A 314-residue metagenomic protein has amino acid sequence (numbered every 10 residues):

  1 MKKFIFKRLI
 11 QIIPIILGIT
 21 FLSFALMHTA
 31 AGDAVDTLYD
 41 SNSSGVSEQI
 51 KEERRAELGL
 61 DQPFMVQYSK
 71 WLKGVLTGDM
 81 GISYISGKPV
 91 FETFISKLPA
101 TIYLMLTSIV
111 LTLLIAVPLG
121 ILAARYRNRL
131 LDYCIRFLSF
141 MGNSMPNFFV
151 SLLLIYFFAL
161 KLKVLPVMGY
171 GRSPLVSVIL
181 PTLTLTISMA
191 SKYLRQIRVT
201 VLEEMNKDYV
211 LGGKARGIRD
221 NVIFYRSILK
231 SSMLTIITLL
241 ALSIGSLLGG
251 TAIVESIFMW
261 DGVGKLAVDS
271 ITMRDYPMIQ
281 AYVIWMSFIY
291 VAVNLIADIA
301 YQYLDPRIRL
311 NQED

Functional and structural regions predicted by a protein language model:
K2-F24: Hydrophobic secretory-pathway targeting helix
K2-K3, F94, L98-L131, R172-D314: Alpha-helical transmembrane segments of integral membrane proteins, especially multi-pass inner/plasma-membrane
L9, I50, R54, F64-M80 (+8 more regions): Hydrophobic alpha-helical segments of integral membrane proteins, encompassing both true transmembrane helices
I12, K97, T101, F137-F140 (+2 more regions): Residue-level signal for discrete positions within transmembrane alpha-helices of multi-pass small-molecule
I16-S69, L162-L180: Hydrophobic alpha-helical transmembrane segments of membrane transport/permease proteins and related membrane-embedded
S23-M27, G32, S151, I155-A159 (+4 more regions): Juxtamembrane/transmembrane-helix interface segments of polytopic membrane transporters
S23-T29, L58, K73, F137-P166 (+1 more regions): Membrane-water interface segments at the C-terminal ends of transmembrane alpha-helices in multi-pass inner-membrane
G59-V117: An internal, D/E-rich "acidic patch" concept
